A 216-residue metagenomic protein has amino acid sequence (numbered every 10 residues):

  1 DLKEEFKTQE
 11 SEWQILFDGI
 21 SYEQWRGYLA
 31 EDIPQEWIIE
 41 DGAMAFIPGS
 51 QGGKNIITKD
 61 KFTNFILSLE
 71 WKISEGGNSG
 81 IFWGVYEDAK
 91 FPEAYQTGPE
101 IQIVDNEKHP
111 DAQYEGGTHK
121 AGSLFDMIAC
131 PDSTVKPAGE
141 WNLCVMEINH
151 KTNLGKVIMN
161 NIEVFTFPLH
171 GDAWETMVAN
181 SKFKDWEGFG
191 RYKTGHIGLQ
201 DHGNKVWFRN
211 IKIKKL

Functional and structural regions predicted by a protein language model:
D1-L216: Carbohydrate-interacting regions of secretory-pathway proteins
